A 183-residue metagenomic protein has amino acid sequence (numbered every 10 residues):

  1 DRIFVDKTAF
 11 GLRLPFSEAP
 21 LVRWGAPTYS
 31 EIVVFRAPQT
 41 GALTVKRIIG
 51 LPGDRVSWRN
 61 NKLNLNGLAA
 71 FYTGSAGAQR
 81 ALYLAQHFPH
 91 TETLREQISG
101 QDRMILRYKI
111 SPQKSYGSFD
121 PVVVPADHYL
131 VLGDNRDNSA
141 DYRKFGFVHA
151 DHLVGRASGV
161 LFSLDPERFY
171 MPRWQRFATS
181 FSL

Functional and structural regions predicted by a protein language model:
D1-L183: Soluble "head" domains of membrane/secretory-pathway proteins
